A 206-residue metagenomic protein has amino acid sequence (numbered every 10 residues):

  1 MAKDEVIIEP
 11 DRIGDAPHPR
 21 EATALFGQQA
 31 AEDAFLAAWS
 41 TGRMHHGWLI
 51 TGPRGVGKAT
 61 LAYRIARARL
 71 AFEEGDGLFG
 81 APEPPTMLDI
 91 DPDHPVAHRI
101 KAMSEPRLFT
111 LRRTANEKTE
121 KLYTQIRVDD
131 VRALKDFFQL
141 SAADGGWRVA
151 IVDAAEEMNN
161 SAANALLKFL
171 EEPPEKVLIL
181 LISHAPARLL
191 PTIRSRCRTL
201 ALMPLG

Functional and structural regions predicted by a protein language model:
A2-S161: Clamp-loader machinery-focused feature within the broader ASCE/P-loop NTPase space
G52, E172-E175, S195: Short, conserved catalytic or interaction motifs in soluble domains
R67, L167-F169, R196-T199: Glycine-rich, phosphate-binding/catalytic loops in enzymes
Q139, N164-L181: Conserved catalytic/switch belt of AAA+ P-loop NTPases
D153-A154, L181-P186, P204-G206: A short beta-strand-to-loop transition that corresponds to the Sensor-1 phosphate-sensing loop of AAA+ P-loop ATPases
E157, E172, R188, T199: Residues immediately C-terminal
P191-P204: A short helix-turn-beta junction within AAA+ P-loop NTPase domains corresponding to the substrate/partner-engaging
